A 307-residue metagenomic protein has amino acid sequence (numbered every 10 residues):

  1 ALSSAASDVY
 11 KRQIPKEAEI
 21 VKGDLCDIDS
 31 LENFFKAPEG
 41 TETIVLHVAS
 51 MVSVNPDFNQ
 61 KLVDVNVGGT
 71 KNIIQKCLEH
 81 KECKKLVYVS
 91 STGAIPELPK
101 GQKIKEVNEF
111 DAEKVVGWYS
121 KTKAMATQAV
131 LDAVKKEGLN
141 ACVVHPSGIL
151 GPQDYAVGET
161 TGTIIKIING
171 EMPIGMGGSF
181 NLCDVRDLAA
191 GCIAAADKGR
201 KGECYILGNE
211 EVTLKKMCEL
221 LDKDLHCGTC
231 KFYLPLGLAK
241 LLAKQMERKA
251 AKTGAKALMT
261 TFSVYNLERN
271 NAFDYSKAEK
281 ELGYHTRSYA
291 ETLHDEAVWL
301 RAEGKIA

Functional and structural regions predicted by a protein language model:
A1-A6, Y10: Single conserved hydrophobic/aromatic residue that forms the stacking wall/gate of nucleotide- or nucleobase-binding
I14-A18, K22-G68, N72, K76: NAD(P)H-binding glycine-rich loop region in Rossmannoid oxidoreductase-like domains and their noncatalytic homologs
I44, G68-G117: Conserved Rossmann-fold NAD(P)-dependent oxidoreductase catalytic core, especially the SDR/UDP-sugar
F110-K114, G162-C183, D187: A conserved pocket-lining segment of Rossmann-fold NAD(P)-dependent short-chain dehydrogenase/reductase
V115-C142: Active-site Tyr-X1-5-Lys
M125, E159, M176-A196, G202-E203: Substrate-positioning beta->alpha
E137-L139, G151-G162, A195-Y205, C227-T229: Glycine/proline-rich active-site loop of Rossmann-fold NAD(P)-dependent oxidoreductases
G191-M259, Y275, K280, A290-A307: Mid/C-terminal beta-alpha module of Rossmann-like enzyme folds, strongest in SDR-family dehydrogenases/epimerases
